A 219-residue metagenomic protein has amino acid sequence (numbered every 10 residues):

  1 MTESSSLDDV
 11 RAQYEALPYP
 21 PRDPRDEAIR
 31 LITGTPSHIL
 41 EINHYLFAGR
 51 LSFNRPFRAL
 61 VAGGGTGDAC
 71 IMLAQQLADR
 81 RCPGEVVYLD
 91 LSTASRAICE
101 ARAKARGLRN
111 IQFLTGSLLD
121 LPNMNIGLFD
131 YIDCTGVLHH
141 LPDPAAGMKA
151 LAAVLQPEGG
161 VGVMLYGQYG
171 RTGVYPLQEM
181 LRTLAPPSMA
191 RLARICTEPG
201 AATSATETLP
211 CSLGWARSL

Functional and structural regions predicted by a protein language model:
A16-F57, M72, Q76: Conserved alpha-helix/loop element of class I SAM-dependent methyltransferases that forms part of the SAM/SAH-binding
T66-C82: Conserved SAM-binding loop of SAM-dependent methyltransferases across substrates and taxa, primarily the Class I
E85-D90: Conserved SAM-binding motif I beta-strand of class I
G107-D120: Conserved SAM-binding strand-loop segment of SAM-dependent methyltransferases
P122-I132: A short acidic, Gly/Pro-enriched loop at the edge of an enzyme's catalytic core that lines a small-molecule cofactor
D130-D143: A short SAM/SAH-binding and catalytic strip from SAM-dependent methyltransferases
A145-P157: A short glycine-rich, Lys/Arg-flanked "PGG" loop and its adjoining helix->strand segment in the class I
G160-T208: Conserved class I S-adenosyl-L-methionine
